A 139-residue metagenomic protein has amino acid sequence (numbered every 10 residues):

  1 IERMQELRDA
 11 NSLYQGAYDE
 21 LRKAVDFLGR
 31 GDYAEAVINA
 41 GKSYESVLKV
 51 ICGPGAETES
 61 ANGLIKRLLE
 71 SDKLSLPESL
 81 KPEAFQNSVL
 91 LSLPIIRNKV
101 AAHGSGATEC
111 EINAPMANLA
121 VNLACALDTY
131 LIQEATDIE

Functional and structural regions predicted by a protein language model:
I1-E20: Helix-loop junctions and short alpha-helical segments
R3-L7, V25, E35, V47 (+2 more regions): Long, contiguous alpha-helical segments
M4-A10, L28-R30, S105-T108: Active-site-adjacent structural elements in folded domains
Q15, R22, G41, E45 (+2 more regions): Generic structural signal for well-ordered, non-transmembrane alpha-helical segments in soluble/cytosolic regions
Q15-E35: A long, hydrophobic alpha-helical segment
L21, V25, V47-I51, R97 (+2 more regions): A structural signal for well-ordered alpha-helices, especially hydrophobic packing surfaces of coiled-coils
A36-G55: Hydrophobic alpha-helical packing segments in soluble, helical-rich domains
E59-E139: Long, charged low-complexity segments
